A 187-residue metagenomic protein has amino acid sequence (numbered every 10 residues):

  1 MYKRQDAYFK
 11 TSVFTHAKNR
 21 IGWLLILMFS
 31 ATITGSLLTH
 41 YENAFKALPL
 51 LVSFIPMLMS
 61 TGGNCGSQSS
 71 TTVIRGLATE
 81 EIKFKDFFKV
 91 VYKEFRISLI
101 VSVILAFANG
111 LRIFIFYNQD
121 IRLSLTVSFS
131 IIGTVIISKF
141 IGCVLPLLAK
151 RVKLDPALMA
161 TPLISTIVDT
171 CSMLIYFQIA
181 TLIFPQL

Functional and structural regions predicted by a protein language model:
M1, I21, G66, D155 (+1 more regions): Residue-level signature of catalytic and energy-coupling elements of molecular machines, predominantly ATP/GTP-dependent
M1-S53: Cytosolic regulatory modules rich in charged/polar residues
K3-K18, S67-V91, L147-K153: Non-transmembrane, extramembrane segments of multi-pass ion/lipid transporters
W23-A31, G35, F54, L58 (+14 more regions): Alpha-helical transmembrane segments in multi-pass membrane proteins
H40-I55, Y117-F129: Membrane-water interface of transmembrane alpha-helices in multipass transporters/channels
E42-N43, I113-N118, L154, F184-P185: Short helix-capping/hinge motifs at transmembrane helix termini and TM-loop junctions
L148-V168: Interfacial loop-to-transmembrane junctions
M173, F177-L187: Juxtamembrane boundary at the C-terminal end of a transmembrane helix
